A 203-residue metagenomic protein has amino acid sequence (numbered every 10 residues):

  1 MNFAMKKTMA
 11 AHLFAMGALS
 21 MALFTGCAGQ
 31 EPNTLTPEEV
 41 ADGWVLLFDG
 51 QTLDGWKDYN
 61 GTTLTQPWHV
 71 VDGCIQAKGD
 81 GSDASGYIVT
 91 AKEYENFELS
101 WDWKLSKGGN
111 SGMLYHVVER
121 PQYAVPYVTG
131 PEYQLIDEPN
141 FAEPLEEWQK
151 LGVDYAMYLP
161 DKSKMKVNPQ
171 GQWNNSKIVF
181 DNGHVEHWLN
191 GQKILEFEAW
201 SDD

Functional and structural regions predicted by a protein language model:
N2-A15: Bacterial N-terminal signal peptides that target proteins for export
T8-M9, L19, L189: Small/flexible residues
L13-T25: Bacterial N-terminal signal peptides
C27-D203: Carbohydrate-interacting regions of secretory-pathway proteins
